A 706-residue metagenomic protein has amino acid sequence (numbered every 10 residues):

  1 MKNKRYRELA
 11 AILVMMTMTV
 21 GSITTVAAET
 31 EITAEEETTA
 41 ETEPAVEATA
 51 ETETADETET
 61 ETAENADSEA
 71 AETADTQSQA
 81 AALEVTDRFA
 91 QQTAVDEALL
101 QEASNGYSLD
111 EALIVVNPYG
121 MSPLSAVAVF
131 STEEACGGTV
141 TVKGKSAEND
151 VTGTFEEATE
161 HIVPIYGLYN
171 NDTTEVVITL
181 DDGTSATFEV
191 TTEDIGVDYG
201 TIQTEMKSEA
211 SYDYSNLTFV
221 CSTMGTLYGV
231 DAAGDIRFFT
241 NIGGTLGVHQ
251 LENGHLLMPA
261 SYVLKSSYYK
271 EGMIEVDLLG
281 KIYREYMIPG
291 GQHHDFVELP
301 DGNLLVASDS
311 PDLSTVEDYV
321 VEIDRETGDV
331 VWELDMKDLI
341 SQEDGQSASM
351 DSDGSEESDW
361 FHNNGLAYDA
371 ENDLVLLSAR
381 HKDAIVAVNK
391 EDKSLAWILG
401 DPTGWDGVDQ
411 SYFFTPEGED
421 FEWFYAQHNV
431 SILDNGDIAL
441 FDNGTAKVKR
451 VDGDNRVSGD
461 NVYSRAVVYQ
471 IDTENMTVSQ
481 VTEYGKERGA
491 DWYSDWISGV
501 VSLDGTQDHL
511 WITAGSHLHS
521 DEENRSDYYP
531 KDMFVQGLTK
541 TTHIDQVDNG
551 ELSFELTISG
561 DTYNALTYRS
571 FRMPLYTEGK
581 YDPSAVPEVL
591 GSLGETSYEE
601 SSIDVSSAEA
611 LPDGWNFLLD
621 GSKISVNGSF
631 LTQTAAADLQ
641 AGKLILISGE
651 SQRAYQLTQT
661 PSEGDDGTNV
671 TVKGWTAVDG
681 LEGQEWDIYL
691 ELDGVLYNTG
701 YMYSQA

Functional and structural regions predicted by a protein language model:
M1-R5: N-terminal secretory signal peptides that target proteins for export/translocation
R7-S22: Sec-dependent N-terminal signal peptides
V20-E35: Sec-dependent signal peptide cleavage junction
A27-A28, E61-S108: Intrinsically disordered, low-structural-confidence terminal and linker regions
A34-A74: Ser/Thr/Gly/Pro-rich low-complexity, disordered linker/stalk segments of secreted and cell-surface proteins
A80-T93, N105-G138, I162, Y166 (+2 more regions): Histidine-/acidic-rich catalytic cores in large beta-rich domains
T141-E148: Extracellular low-complexity, O-glycosylation-prone stalks/linkers
G153-A158: Short beta-strand segments within Ig-like beta-sandwich modules, predominantly Fibronectin type-III
